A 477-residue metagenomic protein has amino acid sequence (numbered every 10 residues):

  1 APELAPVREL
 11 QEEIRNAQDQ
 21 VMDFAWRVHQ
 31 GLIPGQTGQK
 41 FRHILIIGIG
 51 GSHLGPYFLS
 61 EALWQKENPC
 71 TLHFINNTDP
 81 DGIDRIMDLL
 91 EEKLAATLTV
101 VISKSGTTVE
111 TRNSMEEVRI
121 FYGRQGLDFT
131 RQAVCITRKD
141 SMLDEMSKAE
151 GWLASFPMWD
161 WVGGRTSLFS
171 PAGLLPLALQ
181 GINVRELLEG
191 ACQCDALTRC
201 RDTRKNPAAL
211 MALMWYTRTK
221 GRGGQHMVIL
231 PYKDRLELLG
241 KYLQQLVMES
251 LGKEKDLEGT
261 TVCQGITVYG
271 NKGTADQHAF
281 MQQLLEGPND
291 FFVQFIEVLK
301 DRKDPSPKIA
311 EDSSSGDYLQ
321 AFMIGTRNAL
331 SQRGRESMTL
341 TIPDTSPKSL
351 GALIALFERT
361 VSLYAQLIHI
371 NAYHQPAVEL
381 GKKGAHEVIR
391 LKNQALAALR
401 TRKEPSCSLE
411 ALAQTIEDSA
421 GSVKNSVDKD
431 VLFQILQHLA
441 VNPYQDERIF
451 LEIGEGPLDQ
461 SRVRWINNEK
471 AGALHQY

Functional and structural regions predicted by a protein language model:
A1-F24, A133, T198-T203, R333 (+1 more regions): Active-site-proximal helix-loop elements at catalytic-domain edges
A1-T37, I309-S313, D317-Y318, G325 (+3 more regions): Extended, charge-enriched "interface" segments that sit outside catalytic cores
E12-P34, L59-S60, Q65-T97, S114: Glycine-rich oxoanion-binding loops at beta->alpha junctions
G55-S60, D84-D88, E110-S114, L143-A149 (+4 more regions): Short acidic, glycine/serine/threonine-rich loops at helix termini
F121-Q294, L299-D304, L363, A372-Q375 (+4 more regions): Active-site phosphate/pyrophosphate-binding segments
C263, Y269-L350: Helicase-primase coupling helices
S419-N442: Short amphipathic alpha-helical interaction segments
L451-Y477: Short, cationic-aromatic polyanion-contact patches
